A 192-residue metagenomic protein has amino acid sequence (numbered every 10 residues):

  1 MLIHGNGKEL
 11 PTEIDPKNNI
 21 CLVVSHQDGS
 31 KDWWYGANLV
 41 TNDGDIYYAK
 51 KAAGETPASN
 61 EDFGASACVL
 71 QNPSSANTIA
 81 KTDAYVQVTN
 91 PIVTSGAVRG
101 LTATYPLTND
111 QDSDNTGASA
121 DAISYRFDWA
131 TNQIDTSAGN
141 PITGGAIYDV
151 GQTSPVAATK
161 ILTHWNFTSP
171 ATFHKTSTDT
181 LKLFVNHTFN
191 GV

Functional and structural regions predicted by a protein language model:
M1-T143, D149-V192: Small cysteine-rich, disulfide-bonded extracellular modules of the LU/uPAR three-finger superfamily and closely related
